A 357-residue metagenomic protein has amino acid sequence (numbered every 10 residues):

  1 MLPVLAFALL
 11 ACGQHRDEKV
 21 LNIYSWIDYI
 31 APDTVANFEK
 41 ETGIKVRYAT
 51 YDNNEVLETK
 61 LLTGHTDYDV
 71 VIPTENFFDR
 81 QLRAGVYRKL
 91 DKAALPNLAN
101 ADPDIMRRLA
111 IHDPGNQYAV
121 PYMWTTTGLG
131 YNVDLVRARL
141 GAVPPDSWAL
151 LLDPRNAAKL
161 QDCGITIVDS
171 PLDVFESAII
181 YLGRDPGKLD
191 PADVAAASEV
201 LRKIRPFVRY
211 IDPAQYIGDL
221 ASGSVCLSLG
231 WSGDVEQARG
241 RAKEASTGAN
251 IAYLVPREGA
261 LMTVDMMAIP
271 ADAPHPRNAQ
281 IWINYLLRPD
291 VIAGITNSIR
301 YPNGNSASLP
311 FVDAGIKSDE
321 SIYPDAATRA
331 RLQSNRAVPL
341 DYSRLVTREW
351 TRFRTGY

Functional and structural regions predicted by a protein language model:
G13-Q81: Early extracytoplasmic/lumenal segment of secretory-pathway proteins
Y68-P73, R209-Y210, C226-W231: Paired acidic/hydrophobic, glycine-rich loop segments that form the ligand-binding mouth/hinge of periplasmic-binding
I72-F207, D212-A221, A238: Extracytoplasmic ligand-binding site segments that recognize negatively charged/polar headgroups
F77-R80, L227-G248: A ligand-binding cleft/hinge motif common to bilobed small-molecule-binding domains
G130-L135, I180-G183, T263-H275, G294: A bilobed periplasmic-binding-protein/Venus flytrap-type ligand-binding module shared by bacterial periplasmic
V194-K203, R209, T247-A271, K317: Periplasmic-binding protein-like
G218, A326-Y357: Conserved C-terminal helix/tail region of periplasmic/extracytoplasmic solute-binding proteins
P270-R331: Mature extracytoplasmic/periplasmic domains
